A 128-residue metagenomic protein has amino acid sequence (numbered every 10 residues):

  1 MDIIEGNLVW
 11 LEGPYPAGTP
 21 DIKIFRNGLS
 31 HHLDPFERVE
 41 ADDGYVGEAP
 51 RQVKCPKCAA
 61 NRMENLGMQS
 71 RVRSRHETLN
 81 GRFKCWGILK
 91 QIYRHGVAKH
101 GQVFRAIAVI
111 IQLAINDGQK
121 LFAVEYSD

Functional and structural regions predicted by a protein language model:
M1-D128: Short, well-ordered secondary-structure "scaffold" segments embedded in the functional core of diverse domains
